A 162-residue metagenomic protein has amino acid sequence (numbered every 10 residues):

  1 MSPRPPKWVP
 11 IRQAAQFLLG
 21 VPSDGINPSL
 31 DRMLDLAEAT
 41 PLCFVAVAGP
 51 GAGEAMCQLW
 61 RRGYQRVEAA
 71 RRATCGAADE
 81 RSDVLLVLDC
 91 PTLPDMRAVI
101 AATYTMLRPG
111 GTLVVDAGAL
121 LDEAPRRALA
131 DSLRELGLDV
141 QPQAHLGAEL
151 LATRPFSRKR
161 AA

Functional and structural regions predicted by a protein language model:
M1-L42: Class I SAM-dependent methyltransferase Rossmann-like catalytic core, especially the SAM/SAH-binding loop
P28, G51, M56, W60-D79: A short, well-structured beta->alpha microelement
T40-A52: Conserved class I S-adenosyl-L-methionine
L42, E80, G110-G111: Beta-strand-connecting loops/turns
T74-L86, T92-P94, A98-A101: A short acidic, Gly/Pro-enriched loop at the edge of an enzyme's catalytic core that lines a small-molecule cofactor
M96-T112: A short glycine-rich, Lys/Arg-flanked "PGG" loop and its adjoining helix->strand segment in the class I
V114-G137: Conserved class I S-adenosyl-L-methionine
S132, L136-A162: Core SAM-dependent methyltransferase catalytic element
